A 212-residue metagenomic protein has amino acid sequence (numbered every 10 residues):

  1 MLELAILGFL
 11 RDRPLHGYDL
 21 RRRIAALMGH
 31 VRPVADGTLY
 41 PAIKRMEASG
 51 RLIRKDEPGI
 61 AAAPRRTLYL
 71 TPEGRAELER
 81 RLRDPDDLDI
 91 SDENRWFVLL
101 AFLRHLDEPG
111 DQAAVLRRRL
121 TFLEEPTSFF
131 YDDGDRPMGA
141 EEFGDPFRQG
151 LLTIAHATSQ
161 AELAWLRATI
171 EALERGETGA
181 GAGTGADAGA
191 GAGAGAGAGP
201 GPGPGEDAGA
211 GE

Functional and structural regions predicted by a protein language model:
M1-D92: Basic helix-turn-helix/winged-helix DNA-binding cores and closely related short helical interaction motifs
E79-S128: Amphipathic alpha-helical dimerization/coiled-coil segments that flank or bridge DNA-binding/regulatory modules
R104-D107, G134-E141, L173, E177: Secondary-structure edge/capping motif, primarily at the C-terminal ends of alpha-helices and the immediately following
P109, L116, D145-R148, L152 (+1 more regions): Amphipathic alpha-helical coiled-coil segments and their boundaries
A113, L120, T127, G134 (+4 more regions): Heptad-repeat amphipathic alpha-helical coiled-coil interaction surface used for oligomerization/assembly
Y131-L151, G181: Acidic interhelical loop/turn segments
L152-G176, D207-E212: Long, low-complexity, charge-rich intrinsically disordered regions
G179-G211: Small-residue-biased low-complexity repeat regions
